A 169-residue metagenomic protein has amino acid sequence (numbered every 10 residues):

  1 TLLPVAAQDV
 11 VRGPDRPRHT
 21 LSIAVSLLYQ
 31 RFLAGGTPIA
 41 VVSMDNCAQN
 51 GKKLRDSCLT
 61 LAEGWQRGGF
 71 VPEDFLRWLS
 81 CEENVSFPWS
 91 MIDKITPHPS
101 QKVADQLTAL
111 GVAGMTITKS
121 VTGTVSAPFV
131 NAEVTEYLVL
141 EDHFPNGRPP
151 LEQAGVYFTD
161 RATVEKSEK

Functional and structural regions predicted by a protein language model:
T1-K169: Substrate/ligand-engaging "lid" and interaction regions
